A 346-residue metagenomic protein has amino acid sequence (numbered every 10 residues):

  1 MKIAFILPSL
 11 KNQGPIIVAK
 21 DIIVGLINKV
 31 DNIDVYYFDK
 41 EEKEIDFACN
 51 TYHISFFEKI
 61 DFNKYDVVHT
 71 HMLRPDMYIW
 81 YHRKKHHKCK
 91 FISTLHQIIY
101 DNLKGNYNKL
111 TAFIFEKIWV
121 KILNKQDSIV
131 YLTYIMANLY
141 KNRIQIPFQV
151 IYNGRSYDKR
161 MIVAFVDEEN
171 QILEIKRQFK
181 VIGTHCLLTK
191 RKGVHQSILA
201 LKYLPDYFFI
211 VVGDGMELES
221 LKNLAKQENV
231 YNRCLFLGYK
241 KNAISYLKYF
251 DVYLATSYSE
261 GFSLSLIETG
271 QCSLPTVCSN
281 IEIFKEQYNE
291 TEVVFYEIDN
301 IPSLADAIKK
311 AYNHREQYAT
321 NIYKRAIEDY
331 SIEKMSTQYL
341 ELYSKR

Functional and structural regions predicted by a protein language model:
G14, N313-S344: A charged, aromatic-enriched C-terminal amphipathic alpha-helix characteristic of glycosyltransferases across folds
G14-V24, I182-Y203, M216-E219: A conserved mid-protein helix/loop that constitutes part of the nucleotide-sugar donor-binding site
T70-M77, L95-I98: Short His-centered aromatic/hydrophobic patch
T111-I129, R143: Membrane-proximal helix-turn-helix segments that form the acceptor-binding/catalytic region of lipid-linked
K222-G238: Nucleotide-activated donor-binding/catalytic signature segment of Leloir-type glycosyltransferases, i.e., the conserved
Y239, Y258: Aromatic "clamp/platform" in nucleotide-sugar-dependent glycosyltransferases that forms part of the donor/acceptor
P275-C278, K285: Short hydrophobic beta-strand element within catalytic cores of glycosyltransferases and related nucleotide-activated
E290-I301, K309-R315: Conserved acidic donor-binding segment of nucleotide-sugar-dependent glycosyltransferases
